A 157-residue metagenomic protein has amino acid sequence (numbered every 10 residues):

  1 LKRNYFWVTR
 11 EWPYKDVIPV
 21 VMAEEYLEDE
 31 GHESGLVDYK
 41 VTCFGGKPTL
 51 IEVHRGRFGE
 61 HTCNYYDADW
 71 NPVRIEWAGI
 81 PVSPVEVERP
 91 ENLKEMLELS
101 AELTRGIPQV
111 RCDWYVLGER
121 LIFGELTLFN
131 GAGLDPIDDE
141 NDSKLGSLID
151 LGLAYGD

Functional and structural regions predicted by a protein language model:
L1-G79: Phosphate-binding site of ATP-dependent enzymes
P13-V21, Y65-L121: A long amphipathic alpha-helix within ATP-dependent nucleotide-binding catalytic cores
D16-V17, E24-E25, E30, V37 (+4 more regions): Intrinsic structural disorder
A23, V41, W114, E125-L126: A structural signal for short, well-ordered beta-strand segments
S34, C43-T49, R105-Q109, V116-I122 (+1 more regions): Coil-to-beta-strand transition motifs
E52-R57, N71-R74, I80-V85, S143-G146 (+1 more regions): Short C-terminal domain-edge/linker segments immediately following a structured domain
E98, V116-D157: C-terminal active-site "lid" helix and adjoining low-complexity regulatory extension at the edge of ATP-using catalytic
